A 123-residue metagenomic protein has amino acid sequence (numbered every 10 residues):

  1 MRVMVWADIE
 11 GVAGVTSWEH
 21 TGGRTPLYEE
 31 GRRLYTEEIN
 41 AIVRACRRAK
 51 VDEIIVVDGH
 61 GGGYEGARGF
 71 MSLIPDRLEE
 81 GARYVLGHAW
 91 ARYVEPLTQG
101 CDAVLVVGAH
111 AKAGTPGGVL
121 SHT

Functional and structural regions predicted by a protein language model:
M1-T21, G31, Y35, A49: N-terminal glycine-rich anion-binding loops that anchor highly charged ligand groups
W6-A7, V57-D58, V104-A109: Short beta-strand segments
V12, W18, E30, A45-A49 (+3 more regions): Non-catalytic terminal and connector segments of soluble metabolic enzymes
A13, G63-G66, K112-G117: Short, well-ordered, mixed-charge alpha-helical segments that flank or form enzyme active sites
W18-T21, F70-M71, G118-S121: Short, glycine/charged-enriched secondary-structure capping and boundary segments
I39-Q99: Glycine-rich nucleotide/cofactor/substrate-binding loop typically near the N-terminus or early in the first domain
R92-T123: Internal, conserved structured core segments that host functional sites
